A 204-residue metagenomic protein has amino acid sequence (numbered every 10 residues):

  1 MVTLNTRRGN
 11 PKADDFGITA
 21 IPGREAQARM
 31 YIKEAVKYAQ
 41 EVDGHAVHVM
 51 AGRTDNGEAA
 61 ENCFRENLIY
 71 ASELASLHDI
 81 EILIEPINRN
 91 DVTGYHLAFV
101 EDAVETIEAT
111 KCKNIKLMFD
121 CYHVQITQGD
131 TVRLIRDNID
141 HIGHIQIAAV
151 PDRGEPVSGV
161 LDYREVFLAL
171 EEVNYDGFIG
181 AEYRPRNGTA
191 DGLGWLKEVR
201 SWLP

Functional and structural regions predicted by a protein language model:
M1-T6: Glycine-rich, aromatic-flanked loop segments that form ligand/cofactor-binding clefts across common enzyme folds
R7-F16, L196: Short, flexible, mixed-charge acidic loops at enzyme active sites
R7-N10, A51-D55, P86-N90, C121-H123 (+2 more regions): Active-site-proximal loop/turn and secondary-structure-junction residues that shape catalytic pockets, frequently
K12-K116, I126: Active-site acidic/histidine proton-transfer and metal-coordination neighborhood in alpha/beta enzyme cores
D43, E81, L97-F119, H123-P204: Histidine-acidic metal/acid-base catalytic patches
